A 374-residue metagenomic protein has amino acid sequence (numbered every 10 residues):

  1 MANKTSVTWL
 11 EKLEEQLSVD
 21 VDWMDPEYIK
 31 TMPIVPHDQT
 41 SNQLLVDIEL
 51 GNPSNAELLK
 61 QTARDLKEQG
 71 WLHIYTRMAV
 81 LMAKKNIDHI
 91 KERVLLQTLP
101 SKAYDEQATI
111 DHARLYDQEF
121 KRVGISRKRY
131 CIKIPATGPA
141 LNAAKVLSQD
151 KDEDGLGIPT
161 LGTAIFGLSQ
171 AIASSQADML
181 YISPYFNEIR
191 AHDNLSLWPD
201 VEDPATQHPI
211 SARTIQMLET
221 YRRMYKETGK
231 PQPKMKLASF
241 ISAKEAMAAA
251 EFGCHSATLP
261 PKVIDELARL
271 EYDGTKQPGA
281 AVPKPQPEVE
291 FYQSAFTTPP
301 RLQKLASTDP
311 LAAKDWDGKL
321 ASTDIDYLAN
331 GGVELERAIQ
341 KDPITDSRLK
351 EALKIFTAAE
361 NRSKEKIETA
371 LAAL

Functional and structural regions predicted by a protein language model:
M1-P26: N- or domain-start disorder-to-order transition segments that initiate the globular core
L17-W23, H37-S41, E92-T98, Y130-I134 (+4 more regions): Hydrophobic faces of well-ordered beta-strands that scaffold small-molecule active sites in alpha/beta enzyme cores
V35-P36, S41-A144, D150: Active-site beta->alpha loop and helix N-cap motifs at the rims of alpha/beta catalytic domains
I74, Y104-H112, F166, E202-R213 (+1 more regions): Alpha-helix N-cap and loop-to-helix initiation/capping positions
R122-Y130, L147-P159, Y225-Q232: Short, surface-exposed connector motifs at secondary-structure boundaries
L141, P159-L311: Catalytic alpha/beta core domains of metabolic enzymes, predominantly
K304-L374: C-terminal extensions of enzymes
